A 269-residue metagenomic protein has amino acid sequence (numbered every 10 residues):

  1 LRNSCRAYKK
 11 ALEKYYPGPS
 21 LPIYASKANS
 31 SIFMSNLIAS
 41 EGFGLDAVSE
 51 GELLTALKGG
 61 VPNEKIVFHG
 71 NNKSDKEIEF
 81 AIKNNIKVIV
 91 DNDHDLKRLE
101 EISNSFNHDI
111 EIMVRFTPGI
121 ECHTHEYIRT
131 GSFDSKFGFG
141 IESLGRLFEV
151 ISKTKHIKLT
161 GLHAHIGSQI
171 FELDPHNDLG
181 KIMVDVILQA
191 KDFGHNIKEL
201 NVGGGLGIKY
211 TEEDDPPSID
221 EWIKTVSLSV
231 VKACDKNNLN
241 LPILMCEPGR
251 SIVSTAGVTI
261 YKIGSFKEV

Functional and structural regions predicted by a protein language model:
L1, A28-S31, S251: Short active-site-proximal "capping" loops at secondary-structure junctions
R2-G18: An N-cap/entry alpha-helix motif that binds or orients negatively charged groups
N3-A7, R146, I182, T225: A non-catalytic, amphipathic alpha-helix used as a structural packing/dimerization or gating element in enzyme scaffolds
K14-G18, S105-N107, P216, K236-N237: Short, glycine- and charge-enriched coil/turn segments that flank and shape catalytic ligand pockets
G18-E199, I208, G264: Active-site-proximal beta-alpha core segment in soluble small-molecule metabolic enzymes
S168-V269: C-terminal active-site-proximal or functional interface alpha/beta core segments in diverse enzymes
